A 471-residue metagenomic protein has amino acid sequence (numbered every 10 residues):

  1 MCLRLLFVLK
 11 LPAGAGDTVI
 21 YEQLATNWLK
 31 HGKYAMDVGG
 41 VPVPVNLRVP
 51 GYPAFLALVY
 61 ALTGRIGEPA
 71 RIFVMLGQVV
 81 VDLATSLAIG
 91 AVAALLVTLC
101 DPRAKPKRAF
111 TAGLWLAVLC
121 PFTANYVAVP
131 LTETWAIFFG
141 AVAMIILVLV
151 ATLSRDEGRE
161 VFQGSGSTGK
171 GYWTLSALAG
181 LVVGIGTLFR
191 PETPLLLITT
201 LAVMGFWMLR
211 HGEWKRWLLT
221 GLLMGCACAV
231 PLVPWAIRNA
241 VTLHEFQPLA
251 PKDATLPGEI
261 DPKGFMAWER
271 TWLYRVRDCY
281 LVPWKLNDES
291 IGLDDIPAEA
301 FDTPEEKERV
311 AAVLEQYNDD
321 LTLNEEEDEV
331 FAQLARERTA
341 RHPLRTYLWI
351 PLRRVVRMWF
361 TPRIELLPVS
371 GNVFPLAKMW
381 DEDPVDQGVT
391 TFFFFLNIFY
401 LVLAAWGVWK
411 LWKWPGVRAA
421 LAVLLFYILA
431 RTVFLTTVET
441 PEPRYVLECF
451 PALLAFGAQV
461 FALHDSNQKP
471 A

Functional and structural regions predicted by a protein language model:
M1-A15, L119, C226-N239, A430: Transmembrane signal-anchor helices characteristic of membrane glycosylation enzymes that use polyprenol
F7-V19, K30-A57, R338: Membrane-proximal lumenal/periplasmic loop motifs of glycosylation machinery
G16-V19, L47, F73-V81, A112-L147 (+4 more regions): Multi-pass, polyprenyl lipid-linked donor-dependent membrane glycosyltransferases
Q23-W28, P42-G67, V79-V80, E448: Short hydrophobic/aromatic helix or loop-helix immediately within or flanking a transmembrane segment in polytopic
E68-R71, S86-L119, I137-F138, G158 (+3 more regions): Transmembrane-helix signature of polytopic, membrane-embedded enzymes that assemble or transfer cell-envelope glycans
P69-V81, D320-L321, F331, E337-L424: Membrane-interface anchor segments at the N-terminal boundary of transmembrane helices in multi-pass membrane enzymes
F73-R103, V142, I146, V402-W406: Transmembrane-helix motifs of polytopic, lipid-linked glycan transferases
P248-S370: Membrane-proximal stem/loop segments at transmembrane-domain junctions that anchor or position
